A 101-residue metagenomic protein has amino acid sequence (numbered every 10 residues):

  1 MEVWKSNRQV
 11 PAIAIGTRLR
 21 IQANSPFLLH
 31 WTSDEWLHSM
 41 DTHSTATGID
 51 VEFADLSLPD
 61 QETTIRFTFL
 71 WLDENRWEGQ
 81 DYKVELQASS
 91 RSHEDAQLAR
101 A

Functional and structural regions predicted by a protein language model:
M1-A101: Glycan-association/targeting regions that enable binding to alpha-glucans and other polysaccharides
